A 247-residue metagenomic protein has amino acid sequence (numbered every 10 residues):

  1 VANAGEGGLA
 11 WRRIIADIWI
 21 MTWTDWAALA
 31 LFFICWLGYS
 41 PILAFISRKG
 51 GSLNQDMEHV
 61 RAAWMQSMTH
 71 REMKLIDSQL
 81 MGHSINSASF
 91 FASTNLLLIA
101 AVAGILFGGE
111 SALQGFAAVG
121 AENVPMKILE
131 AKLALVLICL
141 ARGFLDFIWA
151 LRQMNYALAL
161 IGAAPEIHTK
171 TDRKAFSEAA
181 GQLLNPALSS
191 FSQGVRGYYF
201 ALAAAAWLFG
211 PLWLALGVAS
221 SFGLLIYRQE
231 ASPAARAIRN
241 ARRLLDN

Functional and structural regions predicted by a protein language model:
V1-I18: N-terminal amphipathic/basic-hydrophobic helices that include classical n-h-c signal peptides and signal-anchor
D25-L53, F91-A101, L133-N155, Y198-Y199: Hydrophobic alpha-helical membrane-embedded segments
L43-S84: Membrane-interface amphipathic/juxtamembrane segments adjacent to transmembrane helices
S52-T69, N155-G181: Juxtamembrane inter-helical linkers in multi-pass membrane proteins
I76-L97, V119-G143: Alpha-helical membrane-spanning segments of integral membrane proteins, especially the hydrophobic core of TM bundles
Q79-A103, P186-A215: Transmembrane alpha-helical segments and their cytosolic interface motifs in multi-pass membrane proteins
L98-E122, W207-A215, S221-I226: Juxtamembrane "helix exit" motif at the C-terminal ends of alpha-helical transmembrane segments in multi-pass membrane
G162-I167, T171-G181, N185, E230-N247: Cytosolic/matrix-facing juxtamembrane and C-terminal tails of multi-pass cellular membrane proteins
